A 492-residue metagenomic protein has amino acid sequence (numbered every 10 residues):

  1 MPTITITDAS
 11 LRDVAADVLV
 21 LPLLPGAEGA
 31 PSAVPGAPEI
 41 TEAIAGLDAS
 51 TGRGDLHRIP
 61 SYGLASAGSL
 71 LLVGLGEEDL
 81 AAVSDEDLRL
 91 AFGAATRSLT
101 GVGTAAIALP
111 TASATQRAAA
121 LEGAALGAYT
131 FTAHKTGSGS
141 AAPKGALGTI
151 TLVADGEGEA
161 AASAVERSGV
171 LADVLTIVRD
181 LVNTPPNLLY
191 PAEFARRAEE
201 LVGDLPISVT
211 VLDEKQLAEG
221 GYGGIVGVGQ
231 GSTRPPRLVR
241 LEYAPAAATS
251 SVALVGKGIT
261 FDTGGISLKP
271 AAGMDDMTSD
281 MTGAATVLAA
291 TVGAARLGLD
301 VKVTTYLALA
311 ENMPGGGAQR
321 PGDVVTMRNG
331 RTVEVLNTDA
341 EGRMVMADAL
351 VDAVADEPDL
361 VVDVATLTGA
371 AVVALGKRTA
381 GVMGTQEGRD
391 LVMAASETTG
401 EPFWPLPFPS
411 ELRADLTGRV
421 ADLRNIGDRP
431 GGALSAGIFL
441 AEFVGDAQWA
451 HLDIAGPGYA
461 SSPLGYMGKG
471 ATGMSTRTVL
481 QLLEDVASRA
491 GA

Functional and structural regions predicted by a protein language model:
M1-G258: Short amphipathic alpha-helical segment within the helicase RecA-like ATPase core that mediates nucleic-acid
S50-T51, F194-A492: A generic structural signal for tightly packed, nonpolar segments enriched in small/aliphatic residues
